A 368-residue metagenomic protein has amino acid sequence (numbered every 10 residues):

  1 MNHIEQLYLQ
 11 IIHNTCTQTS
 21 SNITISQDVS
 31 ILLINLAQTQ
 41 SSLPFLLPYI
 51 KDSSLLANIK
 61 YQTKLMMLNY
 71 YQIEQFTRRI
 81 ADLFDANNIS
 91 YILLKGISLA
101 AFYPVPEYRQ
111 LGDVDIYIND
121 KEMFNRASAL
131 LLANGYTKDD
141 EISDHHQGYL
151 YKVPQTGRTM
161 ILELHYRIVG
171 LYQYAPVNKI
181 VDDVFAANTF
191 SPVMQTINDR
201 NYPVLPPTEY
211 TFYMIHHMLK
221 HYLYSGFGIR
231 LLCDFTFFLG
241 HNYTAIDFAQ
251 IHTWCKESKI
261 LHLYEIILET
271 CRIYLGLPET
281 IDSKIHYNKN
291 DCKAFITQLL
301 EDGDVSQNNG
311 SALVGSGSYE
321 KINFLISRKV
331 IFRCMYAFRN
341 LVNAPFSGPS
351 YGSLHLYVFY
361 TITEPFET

Functional and structural regions predicted by a protein language model:
M1-G112, I118-T368: Conserved NTP-donor binding/palm subdomain of two-metal-ion nucleotidyltransferases/polymerases, i.e., the charged
